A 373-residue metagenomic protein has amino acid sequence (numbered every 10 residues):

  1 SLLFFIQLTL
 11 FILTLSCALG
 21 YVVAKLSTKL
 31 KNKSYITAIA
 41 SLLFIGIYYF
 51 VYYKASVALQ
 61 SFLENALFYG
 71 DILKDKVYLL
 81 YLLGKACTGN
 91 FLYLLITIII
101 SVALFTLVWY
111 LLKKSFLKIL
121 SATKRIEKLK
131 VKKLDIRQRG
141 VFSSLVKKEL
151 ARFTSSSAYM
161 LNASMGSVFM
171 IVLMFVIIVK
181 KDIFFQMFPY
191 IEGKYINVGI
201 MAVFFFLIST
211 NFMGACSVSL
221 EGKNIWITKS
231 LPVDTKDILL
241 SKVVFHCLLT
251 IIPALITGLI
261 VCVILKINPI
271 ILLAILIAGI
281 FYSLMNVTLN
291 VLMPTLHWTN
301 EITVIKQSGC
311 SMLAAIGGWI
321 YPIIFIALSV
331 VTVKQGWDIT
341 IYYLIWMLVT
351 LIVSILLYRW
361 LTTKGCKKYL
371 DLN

Functional and structural regions predicted by a protein language model:
S1-W226, T235-N373: Hydrophobic alpha-helical transmembrane segments of membrane proteins
